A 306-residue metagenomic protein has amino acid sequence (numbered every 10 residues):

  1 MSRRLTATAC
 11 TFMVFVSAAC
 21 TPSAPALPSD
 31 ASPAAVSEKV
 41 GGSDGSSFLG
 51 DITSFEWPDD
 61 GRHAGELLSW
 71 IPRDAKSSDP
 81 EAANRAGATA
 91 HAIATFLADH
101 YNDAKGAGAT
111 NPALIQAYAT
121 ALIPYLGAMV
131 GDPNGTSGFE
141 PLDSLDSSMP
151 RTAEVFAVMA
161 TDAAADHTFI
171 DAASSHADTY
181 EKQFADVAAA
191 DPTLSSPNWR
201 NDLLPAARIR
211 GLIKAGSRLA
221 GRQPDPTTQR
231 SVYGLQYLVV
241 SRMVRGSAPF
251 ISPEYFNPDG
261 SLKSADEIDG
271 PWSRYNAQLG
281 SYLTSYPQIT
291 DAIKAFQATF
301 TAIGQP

Functional and structural regions predicted by a protein language model:
M1-P22: Secretory targeting and sorting signals
C20-P306: Non-catalytic all-alpha helical scaffold/repeat segments
